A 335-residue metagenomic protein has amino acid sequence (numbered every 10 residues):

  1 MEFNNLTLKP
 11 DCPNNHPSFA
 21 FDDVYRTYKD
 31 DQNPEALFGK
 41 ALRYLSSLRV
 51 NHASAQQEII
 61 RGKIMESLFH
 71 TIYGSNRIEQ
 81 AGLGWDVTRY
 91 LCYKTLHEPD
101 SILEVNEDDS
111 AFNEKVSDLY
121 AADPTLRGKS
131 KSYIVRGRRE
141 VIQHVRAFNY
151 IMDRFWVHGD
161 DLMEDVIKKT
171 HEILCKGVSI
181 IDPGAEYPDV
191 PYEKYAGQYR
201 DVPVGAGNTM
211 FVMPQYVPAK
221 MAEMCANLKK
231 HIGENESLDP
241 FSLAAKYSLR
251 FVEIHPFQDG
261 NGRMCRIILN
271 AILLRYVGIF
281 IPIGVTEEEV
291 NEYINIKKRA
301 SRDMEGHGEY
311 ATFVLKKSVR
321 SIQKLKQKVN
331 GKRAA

Functional and structural regions predicted by a protein language model:
M1-A335: FIC/Doc superfamily catalytic core
